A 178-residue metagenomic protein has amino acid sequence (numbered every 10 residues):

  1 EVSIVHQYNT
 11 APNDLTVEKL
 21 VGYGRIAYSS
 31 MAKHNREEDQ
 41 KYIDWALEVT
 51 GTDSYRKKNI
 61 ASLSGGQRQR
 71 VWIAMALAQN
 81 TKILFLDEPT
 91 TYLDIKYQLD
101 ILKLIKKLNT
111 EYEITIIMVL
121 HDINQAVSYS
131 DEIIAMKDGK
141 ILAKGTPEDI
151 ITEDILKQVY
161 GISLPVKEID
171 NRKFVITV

Functional and structural regions predicted by a protein language model:
G22, E37-Y55, N80: Conserved ABC ATPase "signature" region
N59-L63: Conserved ABC ATPase signature
L84-E88: Catalytic Walker B motif of ABC-type/P-loop ATPase nucleotide-binding domains
L99-Y112: Helical segment within the ABC ATPase nucleotide-binding domain
K144-G145: ABC ATPase "signature
Q158-V178: ABC ATPase nucleotide-binding domains
